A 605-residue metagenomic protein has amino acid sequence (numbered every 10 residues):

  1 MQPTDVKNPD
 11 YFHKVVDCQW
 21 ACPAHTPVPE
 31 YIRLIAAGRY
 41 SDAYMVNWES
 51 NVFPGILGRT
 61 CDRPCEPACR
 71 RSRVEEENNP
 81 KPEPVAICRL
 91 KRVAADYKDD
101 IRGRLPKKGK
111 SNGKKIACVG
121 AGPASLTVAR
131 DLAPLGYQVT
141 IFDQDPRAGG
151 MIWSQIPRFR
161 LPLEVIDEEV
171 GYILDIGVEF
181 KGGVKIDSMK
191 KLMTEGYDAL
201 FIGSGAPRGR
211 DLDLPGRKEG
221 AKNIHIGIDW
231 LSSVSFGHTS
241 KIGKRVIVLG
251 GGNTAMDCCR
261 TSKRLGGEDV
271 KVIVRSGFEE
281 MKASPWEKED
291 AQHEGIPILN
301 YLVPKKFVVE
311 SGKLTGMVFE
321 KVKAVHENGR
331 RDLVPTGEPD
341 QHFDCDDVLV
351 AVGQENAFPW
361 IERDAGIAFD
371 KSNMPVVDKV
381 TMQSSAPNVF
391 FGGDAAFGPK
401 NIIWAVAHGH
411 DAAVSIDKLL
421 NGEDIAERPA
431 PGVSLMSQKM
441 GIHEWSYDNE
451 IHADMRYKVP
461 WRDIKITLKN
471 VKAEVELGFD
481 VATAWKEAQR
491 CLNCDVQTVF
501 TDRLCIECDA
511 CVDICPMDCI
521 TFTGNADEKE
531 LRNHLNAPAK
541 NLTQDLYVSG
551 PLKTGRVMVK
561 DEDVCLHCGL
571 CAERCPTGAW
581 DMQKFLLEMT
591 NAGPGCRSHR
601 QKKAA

Functional and structural regions predicted by a protein language model:
M1-P9, N78-K115, Q138, I152-W153 (+6 more regions): Flanking helices and flexible, charged tails adjoining ferredoxin-like Fe-S electron-transfer domains in multi-subunit
F12-A37, G58-R92, T140, Q144-R147 (+5 more regions): Iron-sulfur cluster-binding cysteine motifs and their immediate structural context in ferredoxin-like electron-transfer
W20, A24-K107, Y172-L174, G182 (+6 more regions): Glycine/serine-rich phosphate-binding loop and adjoining beta1-alpha1 elements at the start of nucleotide-handling
H25-A37, Y44-N47, E77-P84, C88 (+7 more regions): Beta1-alpha1 glycine-rich phosphate/pyrophosphate-binding loop at the start of Rossmann-like nucleotide-binding domains
V93-K110, E168-G183, S188, G209-L265 (+2 more regions): Glycine-rich dinucleotide-binding loop and its adjacent helix/turn
K110, K115-V119, D167-L214, K306-V318 (+4 more regions): Feature captures the FAD/FMN-dependent oxidoreductase FAD-binding
A221-G243, E327-P399: FAD-site-proximal beta/loop scaffold in flavoenzymes
C258, A395-G422: A conserved FAD-binding loop/helix module that cradles the flavin
